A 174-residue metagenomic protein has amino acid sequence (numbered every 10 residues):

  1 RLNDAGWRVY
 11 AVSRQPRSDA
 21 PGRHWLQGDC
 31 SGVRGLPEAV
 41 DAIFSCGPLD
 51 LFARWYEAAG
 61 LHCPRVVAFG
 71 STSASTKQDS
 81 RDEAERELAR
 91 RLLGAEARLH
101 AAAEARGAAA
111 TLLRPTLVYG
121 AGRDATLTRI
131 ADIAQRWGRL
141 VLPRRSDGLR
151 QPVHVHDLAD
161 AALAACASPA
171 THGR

Functional and structural regions predicted by a protein language model:
R1-A5: N-terminal Rossmann NAD(P)H-binding glycine-rich loop of SDR-like oxidoreductase domains
A11-P16: N-terminal Rossmann-fold cofactor-binding loop
S18-P64, A68, T72-E83: NAD(P)H-binding glycine-rich loop region in Rossmannoid oxidoreductase-like domains and their noncatalytic homologs
R86-L112, A121-T128: Active-site Tyr-X1-5-Lys
Y119-R129, A165-R174: Glycine/proline-rich active-site loop of Rossmann-fold NAD(P)-dependent oxidoreductases
G122, D147-D157, R174: Substrate-binding strand-loop-helix patch in Rossmann-like NAD(P)-dependent oxidoreductase/epimerase domains
D132-V153, A165: A conserved pocket-lining segment of Rossmann-fold NAD(P)-dependent short-chain dehydrogenase/reductase
